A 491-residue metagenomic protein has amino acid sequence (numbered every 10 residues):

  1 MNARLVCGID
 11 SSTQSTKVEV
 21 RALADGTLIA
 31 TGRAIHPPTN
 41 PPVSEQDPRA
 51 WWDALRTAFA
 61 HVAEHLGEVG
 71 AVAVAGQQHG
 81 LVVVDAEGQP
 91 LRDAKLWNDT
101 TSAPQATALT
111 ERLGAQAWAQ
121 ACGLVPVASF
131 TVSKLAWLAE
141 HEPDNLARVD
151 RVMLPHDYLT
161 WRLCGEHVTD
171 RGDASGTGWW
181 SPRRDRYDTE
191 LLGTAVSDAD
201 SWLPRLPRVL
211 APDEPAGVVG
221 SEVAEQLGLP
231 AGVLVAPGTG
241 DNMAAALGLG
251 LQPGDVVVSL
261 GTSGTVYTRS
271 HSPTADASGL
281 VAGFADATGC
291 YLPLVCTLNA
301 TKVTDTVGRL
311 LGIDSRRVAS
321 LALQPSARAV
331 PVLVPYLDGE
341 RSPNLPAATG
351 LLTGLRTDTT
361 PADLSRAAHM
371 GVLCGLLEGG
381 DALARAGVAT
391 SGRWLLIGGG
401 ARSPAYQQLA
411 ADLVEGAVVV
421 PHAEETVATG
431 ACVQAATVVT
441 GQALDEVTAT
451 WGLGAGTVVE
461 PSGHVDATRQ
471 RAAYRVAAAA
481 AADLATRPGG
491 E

Functional and structural regions predicted by a protein language model:
M1-D93, Q120, R148, E225 (+3 more regions): N-terminal glycine/serine-rich phosphate-binding loop of ATP-dependent small-molecule kinases, especially carbohydrate
C7-I9, V20, T110-C122, A136-V168 (+3 more regions): Active-site core segments that coordinate phosphate-bearing ligands/cofactors across diverse enzyme families
S12-S15, E68, A75-Q77, T131 (+3 more regions): Short, basic and Ser/Thr-rich N-terminal targeting/leader segments
T13, D25, S102, A244 (+1 more regions): Short, glycine/acidic-enriched loop or turn micro-motifs at the edges of active sites
N40, A60, E64-W97, V125-T131 (+2 more regions): Short beta-strand-loop/turn "lid" adjacent to the catalytic site in phosphate-handling enzymes
E68, W202-R205, T390: Short loop/turn motifs at secondary-structure junctions
D99, G217-E222: Short, glycine/charge-rich flexible loops or terminal/linker lids adjacent to PRPP-binding catalytic cores
